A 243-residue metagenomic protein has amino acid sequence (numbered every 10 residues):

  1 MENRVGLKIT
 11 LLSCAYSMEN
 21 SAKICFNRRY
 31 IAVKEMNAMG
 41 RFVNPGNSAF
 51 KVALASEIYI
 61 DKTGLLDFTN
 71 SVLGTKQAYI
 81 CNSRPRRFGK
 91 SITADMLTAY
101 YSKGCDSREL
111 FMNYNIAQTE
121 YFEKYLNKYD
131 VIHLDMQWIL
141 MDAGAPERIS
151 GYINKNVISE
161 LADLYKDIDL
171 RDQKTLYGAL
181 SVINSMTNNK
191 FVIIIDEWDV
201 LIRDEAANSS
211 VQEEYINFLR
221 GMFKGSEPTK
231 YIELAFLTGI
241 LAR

Functional and structural regions predicted by a protein language model:
T10, C14-R243: Phosphate-binding site recognition
